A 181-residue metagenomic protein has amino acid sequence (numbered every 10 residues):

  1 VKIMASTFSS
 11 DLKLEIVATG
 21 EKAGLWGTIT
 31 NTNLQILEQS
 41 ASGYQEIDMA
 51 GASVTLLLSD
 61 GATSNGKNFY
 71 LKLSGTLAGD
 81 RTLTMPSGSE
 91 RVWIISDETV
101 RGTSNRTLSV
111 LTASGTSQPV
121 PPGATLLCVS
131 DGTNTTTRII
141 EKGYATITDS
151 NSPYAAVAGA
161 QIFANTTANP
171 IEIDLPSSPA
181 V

Functional and structural regions predicted by a protein language model:
M4-L12, I16-R106, R138-V181: Exposed extracellular interaction/assembly regions and N-terminal maturation sites
G27-I29, P122-G132: Extracellular disulfide-bonded cysteine-rich modules/repeats
R81-L83, T116-V120, L126: Parallel beta-helix/beta-solenoid repeats that form elongated, surface-exposed shafts/blades used for receptor binding
S109-S114: Short beta-strand and strand-turn-strand segments in soluble, beta-rich domains
V129-E141: Short, surface-exposed secondary-structure junctions/capping segments
